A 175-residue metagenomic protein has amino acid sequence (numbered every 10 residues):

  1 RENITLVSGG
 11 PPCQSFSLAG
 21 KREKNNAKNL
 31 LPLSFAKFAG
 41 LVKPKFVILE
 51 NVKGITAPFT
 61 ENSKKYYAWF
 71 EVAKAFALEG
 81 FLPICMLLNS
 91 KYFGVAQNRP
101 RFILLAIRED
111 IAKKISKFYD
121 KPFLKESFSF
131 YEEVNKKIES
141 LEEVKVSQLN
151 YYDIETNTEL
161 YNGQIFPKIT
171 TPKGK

Functional and structural regions predicted by a protein language model:
E2-A19, F46-V52, L104-R108: Conserved proline-anchored active-site loop of SAM-dependent methyltransferases that bridges a beta-strand
G9, K21, F35-K37: Active-site-proximal cofactor/substrate-binding loop regions of enzyme domains
S17, T56, N89, F93-A96 (+3 more regions): Generic, ordered loop/turn and secondary-structure boundary motif
S17-A27, P58: Glycine/threonine-rich flexible loop motifs
N29-I107: Conserved Class I SAM-dependent methyltransferase catalytic core
A75, R101-K175: S-adenosyl-L-methionine-dependent DNA methyltransferase catalytic core
